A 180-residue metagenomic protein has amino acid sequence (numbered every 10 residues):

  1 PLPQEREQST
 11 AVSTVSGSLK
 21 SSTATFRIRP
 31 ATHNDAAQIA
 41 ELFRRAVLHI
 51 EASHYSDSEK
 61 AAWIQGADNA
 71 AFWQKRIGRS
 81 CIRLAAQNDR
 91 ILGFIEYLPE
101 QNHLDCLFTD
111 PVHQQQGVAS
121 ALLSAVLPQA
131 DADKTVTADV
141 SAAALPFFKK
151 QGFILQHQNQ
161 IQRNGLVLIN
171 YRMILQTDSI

Functional and structural regions predicted by a protein language model:
L2-R6, S18: A cross-taxon signal for low-complexity, glycine/charged-rich
A11-N34, Q176-I180: Conserved N-terminal entry element of GNAT/NAT acetyltransferase domains
P30-H33, E41-V112, L123-A125, Q129 (+1 more regions): Acetyl-CoA-dependent GNAT
I91, L155-H157: Residue-level detector of beta-propeller blades
L104, T135-V140: Conserved hydrophobic beta-strand within the GNAT/NAT acetyltransferase core sheet that lines the active-site cleft
G117: Conserved G/P- and acidic residue-centered "switch" motifs that form tight phosphate/ATP-binding loops in soluble
A138-L145, H157-I180: C-terminal "cap" of GNAT-fold acetyltransferases
F148, F153: Conserved active-site tyrosine of GNAT-family acetyltransferases
